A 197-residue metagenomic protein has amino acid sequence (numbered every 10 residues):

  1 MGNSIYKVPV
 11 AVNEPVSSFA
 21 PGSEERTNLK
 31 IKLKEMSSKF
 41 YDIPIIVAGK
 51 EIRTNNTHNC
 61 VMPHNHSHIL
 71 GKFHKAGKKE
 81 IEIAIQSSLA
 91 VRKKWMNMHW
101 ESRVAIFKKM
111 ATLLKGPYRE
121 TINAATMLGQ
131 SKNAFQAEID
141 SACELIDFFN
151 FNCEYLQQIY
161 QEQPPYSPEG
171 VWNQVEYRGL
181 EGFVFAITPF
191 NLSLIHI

Functional and structural regions predicted by a protein language model:
M1-I31, F135-Q136, C143-E162, Q174-V175: C-terminal segments
M1-L70: Hydrophobic face of amphipathic alpha-helices that form TPR/SEL1-like repeat modules and related alpha-solenoid
T54-N55, V61, H66-Y160: Glycine-rich loop-to-alpha-helix module at the N-terminal edge of alpha/beta enzyme cores
S167-F183: Glycine-rich NAD(P)-binding loop of Rossmann-like domains
F183-P189: A short, small-residue-rich loop immediately preceding and capping a beta-strand
L192: Glycine-rich phosphate/pyrophosphate-binding beta-alpha loops
I195-I197: Conserved small/polar residues in nucleotide/adenosyl-binding loops
